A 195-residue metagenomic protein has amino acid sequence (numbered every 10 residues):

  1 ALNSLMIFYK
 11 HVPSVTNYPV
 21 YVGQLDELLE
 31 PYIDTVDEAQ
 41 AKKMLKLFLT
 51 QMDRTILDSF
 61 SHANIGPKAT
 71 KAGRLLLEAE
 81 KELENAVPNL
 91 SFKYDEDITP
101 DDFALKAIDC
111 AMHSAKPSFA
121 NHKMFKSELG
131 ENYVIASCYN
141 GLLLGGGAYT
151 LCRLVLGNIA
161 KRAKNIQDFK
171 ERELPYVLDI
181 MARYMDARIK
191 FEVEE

Functional and structural regions predicted by a protein language model:
A1-E195: Conserved catalytic cores of very large enzyme subunits
